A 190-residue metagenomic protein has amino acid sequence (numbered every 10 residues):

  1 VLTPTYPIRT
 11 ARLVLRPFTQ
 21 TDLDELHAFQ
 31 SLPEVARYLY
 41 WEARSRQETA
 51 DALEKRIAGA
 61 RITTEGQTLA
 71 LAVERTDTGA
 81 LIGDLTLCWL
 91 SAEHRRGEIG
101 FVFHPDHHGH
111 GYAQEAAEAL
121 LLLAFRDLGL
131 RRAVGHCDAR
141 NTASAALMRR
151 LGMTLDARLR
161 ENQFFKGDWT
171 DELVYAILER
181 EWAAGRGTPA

Functional and structural regions predicted by a protein language model:
V1-D106, L122-L123, D127, E161-A190: GNAT-family acyltransferases
V14, H136, T154: A short, conserved beta-strand element in the Rossmann-like catalytic core that flanks the donor/metal-binding loop
F101-F103, G109-R126, T142-R150: Conserved acetyl-CoA-binding loop-helix of GNAT-fold acetyltransferases
D127-H136: Conserved GNAT acetyl-CoA-binding A-motif
C137, S144, D156, D168-D171: Short histidine
R149-L159: Conserved acetyl-CoA-binding loop of GNAT-fold acetyltransferases
